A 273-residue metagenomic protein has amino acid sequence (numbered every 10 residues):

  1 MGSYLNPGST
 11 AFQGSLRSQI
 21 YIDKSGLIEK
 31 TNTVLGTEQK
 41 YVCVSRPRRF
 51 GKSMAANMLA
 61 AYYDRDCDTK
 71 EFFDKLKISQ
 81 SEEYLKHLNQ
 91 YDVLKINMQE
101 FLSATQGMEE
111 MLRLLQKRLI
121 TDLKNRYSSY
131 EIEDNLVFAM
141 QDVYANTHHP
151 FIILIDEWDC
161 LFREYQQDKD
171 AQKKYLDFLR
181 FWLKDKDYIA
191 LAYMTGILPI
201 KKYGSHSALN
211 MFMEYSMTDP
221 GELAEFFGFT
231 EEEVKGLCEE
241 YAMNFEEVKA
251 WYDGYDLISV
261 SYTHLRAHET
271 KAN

Functional and structural regions predicted by a protein language model:
P7-E29: N-terminal pre-Walker A segment at the start of P-loop NTPase domains
C43-M54: Walker A/P-loop nucleotide-binding motif
Y62-N89, E131: Flexible phosphate/Mg2+-sensing switch loops adjacent to catalytic phosphate-binding sites
L76-R118: P-loop NTPase motor core
H148-K169: Conserved P-loop NTPase "ATPase switch" module shared by AAA+ and STAND
K173-A190: Substrate-engagement module of ASCE P-loop NTPases
K201-Y262: Conserved P-loop NTPase catalytic core
Y262-A272: Conserved small/polar residues in nucleotide/adenosyl-binding loops
